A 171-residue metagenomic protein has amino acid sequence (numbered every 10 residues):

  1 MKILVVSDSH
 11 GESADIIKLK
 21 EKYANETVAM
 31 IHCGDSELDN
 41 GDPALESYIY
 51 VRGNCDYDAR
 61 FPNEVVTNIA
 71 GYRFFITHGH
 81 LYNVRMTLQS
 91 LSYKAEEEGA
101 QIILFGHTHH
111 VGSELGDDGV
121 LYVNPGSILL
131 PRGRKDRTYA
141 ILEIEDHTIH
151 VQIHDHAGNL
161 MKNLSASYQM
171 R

Functional and structural regions predicted by a protein language model:
K2-A70: Core catalytic region of metal-dependent phosphoesterases/phosphodiesterases, especially metallo-beta-lactamase-like
K2-D8, R73-H80, L121-G126: Active-site-proximal beta-strand elements of phosphoester/diester hydrolases
S7-H10, G34-S36, N54-D56, G79-L81 (+3 more regions): Active-site metal-binding loops of divalent metal-dependent hydrolases
D15-I16, R85-Q89, R134, N159-Y168: A short, polar/proline- and glycine-enriched secondary-structure boundary/capping micro-motif
I49, V84-H147: Conserved beta-sheet core of the metallophosphoesterase superfamily
V51-N54, R60-I103: Helix-adjacent hinge/juxtasegments
V66-N68, S113, I141, Q152: Residue-level detector of beta-strand face positions
E145-R171: Charged phosphate-binding loop/patch that engages nucleotide di/tri-phosphates or the phosphate backbone of nucleic
